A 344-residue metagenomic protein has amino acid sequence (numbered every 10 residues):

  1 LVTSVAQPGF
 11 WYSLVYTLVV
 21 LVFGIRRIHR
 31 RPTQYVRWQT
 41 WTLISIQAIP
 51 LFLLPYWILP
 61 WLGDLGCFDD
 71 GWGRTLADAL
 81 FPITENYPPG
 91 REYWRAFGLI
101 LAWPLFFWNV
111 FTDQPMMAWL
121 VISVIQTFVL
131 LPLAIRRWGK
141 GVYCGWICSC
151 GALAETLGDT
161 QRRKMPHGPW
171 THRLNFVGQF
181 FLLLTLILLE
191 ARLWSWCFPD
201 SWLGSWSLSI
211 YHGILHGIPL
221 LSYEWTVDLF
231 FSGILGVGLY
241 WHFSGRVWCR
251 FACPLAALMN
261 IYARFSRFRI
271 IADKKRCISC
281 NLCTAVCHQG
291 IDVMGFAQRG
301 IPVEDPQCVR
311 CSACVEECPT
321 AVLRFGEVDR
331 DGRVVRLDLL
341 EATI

Functional and structural regions predicted by a protein language model:
L1-I301, P306-Q307, A313-E316, T320-I344: Non-ligating segments of multi-cofactor redox enzymes
